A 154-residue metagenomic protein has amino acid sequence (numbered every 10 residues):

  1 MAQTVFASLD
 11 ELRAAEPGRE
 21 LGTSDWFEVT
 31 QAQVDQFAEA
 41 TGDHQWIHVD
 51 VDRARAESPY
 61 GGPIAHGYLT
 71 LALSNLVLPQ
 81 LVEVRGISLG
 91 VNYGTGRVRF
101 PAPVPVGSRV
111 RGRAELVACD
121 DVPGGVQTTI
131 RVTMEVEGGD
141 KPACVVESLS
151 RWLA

Functional and structural regions predicted by a protein language model:
M1-E16, P103-A154: HotDog/MaoC-like acyl-thioester-processing domains
A2-A65, V82, A154: Catalytic strand-loop segment that frames the active site of acyl-thioester-processing enzymes
G22, W26-E28, R99, P105 (+1 more regions): Generic structural detector for well-ordered beta-strands
D35-A38, L71-N75: Predominant activation on well-ordered alpha-helical scaffold segments within soluble catalytic domains
S58-A65, N75-R113: Hydrophobic beta-strand-centered segment that forms part of the acyl-chain substrate-binding groove
